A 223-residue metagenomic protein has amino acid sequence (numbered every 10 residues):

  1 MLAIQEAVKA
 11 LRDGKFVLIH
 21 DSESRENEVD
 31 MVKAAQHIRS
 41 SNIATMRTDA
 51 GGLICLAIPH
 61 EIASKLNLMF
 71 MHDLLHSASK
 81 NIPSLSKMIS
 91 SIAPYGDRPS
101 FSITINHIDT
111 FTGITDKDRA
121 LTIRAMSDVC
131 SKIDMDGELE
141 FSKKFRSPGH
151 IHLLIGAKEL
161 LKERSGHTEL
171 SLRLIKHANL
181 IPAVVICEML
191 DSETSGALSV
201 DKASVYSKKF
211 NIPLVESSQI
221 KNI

Functional and structural regions predicted by a protein language model:
M1-I223: Catalytic domains of riboflavin
